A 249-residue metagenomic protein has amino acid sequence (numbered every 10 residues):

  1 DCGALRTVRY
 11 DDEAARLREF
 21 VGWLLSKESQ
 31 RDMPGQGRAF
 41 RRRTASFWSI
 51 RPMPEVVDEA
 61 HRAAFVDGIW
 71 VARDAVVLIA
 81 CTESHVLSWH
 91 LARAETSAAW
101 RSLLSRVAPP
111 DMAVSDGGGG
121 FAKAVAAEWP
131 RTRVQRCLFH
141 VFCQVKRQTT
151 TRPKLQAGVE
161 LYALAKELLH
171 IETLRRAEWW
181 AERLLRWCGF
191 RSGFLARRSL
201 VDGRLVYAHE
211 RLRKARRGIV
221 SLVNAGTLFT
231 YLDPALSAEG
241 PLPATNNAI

Functional and structural regions predicted by a protein language model:
G3-R9, R16, S115-A122, A163-I249: Acidic/histidine-rich catalytic cores and adjacent linkers of DNA breakage/strand-transfer/modification proteins
L5-V8, L25, D32-R131, R211-L232: RNase H-like nuclease fold core
D11-E28: Short, amphipathic alpha-helical "recognition" segments used to contact nucleic acids or chromatin
W48-R51, W129, T149, P153 (+3 more regions): Short, well-ordered alpha-helical segments in soluble proteins
A60, P109, R133, G240-N247: A generic hydrophobic-helix recognition signal that picks specific residues within alpha-helical hydrophobic
A64, C137, N247-A248: Short conserved micro-motifs on helix faces and helix-strand junctions that flank and scaffold key functional residues
T96, C137, T173-L174: Alpha-helix N-cap recognition
D116-A165: Conserved beta-strand -> loop -> alpha-helix junction used to position metal-binding or nucleic-acid-contacting
